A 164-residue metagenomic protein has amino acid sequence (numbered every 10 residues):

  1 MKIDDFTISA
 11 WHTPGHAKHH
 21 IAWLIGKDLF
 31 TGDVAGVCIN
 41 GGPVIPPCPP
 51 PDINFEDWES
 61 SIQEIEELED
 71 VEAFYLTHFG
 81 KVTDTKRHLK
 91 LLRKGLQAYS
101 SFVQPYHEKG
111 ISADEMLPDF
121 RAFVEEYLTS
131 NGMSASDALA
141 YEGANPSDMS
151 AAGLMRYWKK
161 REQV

Functional and structural regions predicted by a protein language model:
M1, C38-G42, F120, N131-M133: Generic detector of short, locally flexible boundary/turn motifs and exposed helical patches
M1-T7: Cytochrome P450 C-terminal beta-domain/meander region
T7, H12, K18-K86: Metallo-beta-lactamase
W58-S61, Y99, S150: Alpha-helical packing segments of well-folded alpha/beta enzyme cores
T85-K94: Histidine/acidic-residue-rich catalytic or RNA/ligand-binding cores of hydrolases and nuclease-related proteins
L91, A98-K109: Solvent-exposed, amphipathic alpha-helical segments
H107-V164: C-terminal regulatory/interaction regions
